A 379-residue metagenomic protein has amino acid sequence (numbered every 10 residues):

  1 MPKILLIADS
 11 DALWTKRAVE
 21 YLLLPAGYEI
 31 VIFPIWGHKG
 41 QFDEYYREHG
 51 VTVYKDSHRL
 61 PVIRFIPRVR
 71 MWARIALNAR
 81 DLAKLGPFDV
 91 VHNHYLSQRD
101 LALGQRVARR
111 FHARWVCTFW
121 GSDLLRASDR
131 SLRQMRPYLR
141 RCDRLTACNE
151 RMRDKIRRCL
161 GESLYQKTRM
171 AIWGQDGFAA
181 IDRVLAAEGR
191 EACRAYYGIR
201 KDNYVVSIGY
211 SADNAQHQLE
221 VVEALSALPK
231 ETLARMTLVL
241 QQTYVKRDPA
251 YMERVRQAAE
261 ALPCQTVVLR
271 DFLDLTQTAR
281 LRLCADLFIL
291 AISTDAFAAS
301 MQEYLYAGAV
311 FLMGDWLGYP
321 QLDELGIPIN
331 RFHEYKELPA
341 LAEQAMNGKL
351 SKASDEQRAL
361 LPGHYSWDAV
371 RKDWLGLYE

Functional and structural regions predicted by a protein language model:
M1-Y45, S226-K230, D368: N-terminal subdomain of nucleotide-sugar transferases
L5, T146, R190-Q216, V222-S226 (+1 more regions): Conserved donor-binding/catalytic core segment of Leloir-type glycosyltransferases
A12-T15, V90-F111, A296: An aromatic- and histidine-rich active-site surface loop
C142-V184, W374: A short, active-site helix/loop in glycosyltransferases that binds the activated sugar's phosphate group
M252-F272: Nucleotide-activated donor-binding/catalytic signature segment of Leloir-type glycosyltransferases, i.e., the conserved
I292-S293: Aromatic "clamp/platform" in nucleotide-sugar-dependent glycosyltransferases that forms part of the donor/acceptor
A309-G314: Short hydrophobic beta-strand element within catalytic cores of glycosyltransferases and related nucleotide-activated
H333-K336, N347-E379: A charged, aromatic-enriched C-terminal amphipathic alpha-helix characteristic of glycosyltransferases across folds
